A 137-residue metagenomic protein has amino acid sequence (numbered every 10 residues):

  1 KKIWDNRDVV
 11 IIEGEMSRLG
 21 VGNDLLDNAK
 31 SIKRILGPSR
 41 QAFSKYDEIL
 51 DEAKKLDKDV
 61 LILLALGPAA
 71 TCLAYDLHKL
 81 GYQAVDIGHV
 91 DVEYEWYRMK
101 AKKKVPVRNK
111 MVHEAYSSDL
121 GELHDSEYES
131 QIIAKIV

Functional and structural regions predicted by a protein language model:
K1-W4, V105: Short intrinsically disordered, low-complexity coil segments enriched in acidic
I3-E48, E52: Redox- and metal-dependent alpha/beta enzyme cores, enriched for Fe-S-associated oxidoreductases and cofactor-handling
D8, V60-L61: Structural motif
G14-R18, L63-C72, D91: Gly/Ser/Thr-rich loops at beta-strand to alpha-helix junctions that form or flank small-molecule/cofactor-binding
D51-K54, Y75: Surface-exposed alpha-helical segments enriched in charged/polar residues
K55-D59: Glycine-rich phosphate-binding loop signature in dinucleotide/nucleotide-binding domains
C72-V137: C-terminal functional extensions of proteins
